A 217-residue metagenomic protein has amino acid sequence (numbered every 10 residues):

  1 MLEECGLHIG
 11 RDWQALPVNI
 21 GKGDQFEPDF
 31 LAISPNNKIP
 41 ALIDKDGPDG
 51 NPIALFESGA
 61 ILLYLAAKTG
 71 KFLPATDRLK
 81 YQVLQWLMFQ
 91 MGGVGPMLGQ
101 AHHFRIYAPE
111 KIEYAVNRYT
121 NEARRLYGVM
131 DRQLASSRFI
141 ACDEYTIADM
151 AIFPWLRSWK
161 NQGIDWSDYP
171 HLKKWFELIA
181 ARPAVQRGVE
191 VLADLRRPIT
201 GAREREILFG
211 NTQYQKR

Functional and structural regions predicted by a protein language model:
M1-N117, E206: GST-like domain detector, emphasizing the conserved glutathione-binding G-site in the N-terminal thioredoxin-like
N19, I147, L192-L195: Short, solvent-exposed turn/loop segments enriched in Gly/Ser/Thr/Pro and often Arg
D24, E177, R196-P198: Short secondary-structure boundary/hinge segments and terminal tails
E27, E57, T146-D149, T200-G201: A diffuse structural propensity rather than consistent per-protein peaks
I33, K160-G163, R196: Hydrophobic alpha-helical segments
L87-P183, G188: GST-like fold's C-terminal all-alpha helical module
L192-R217: Acidic/histidine-enriched, glycine/proline-rich intrinsically disordered or flexible terminal extensions
